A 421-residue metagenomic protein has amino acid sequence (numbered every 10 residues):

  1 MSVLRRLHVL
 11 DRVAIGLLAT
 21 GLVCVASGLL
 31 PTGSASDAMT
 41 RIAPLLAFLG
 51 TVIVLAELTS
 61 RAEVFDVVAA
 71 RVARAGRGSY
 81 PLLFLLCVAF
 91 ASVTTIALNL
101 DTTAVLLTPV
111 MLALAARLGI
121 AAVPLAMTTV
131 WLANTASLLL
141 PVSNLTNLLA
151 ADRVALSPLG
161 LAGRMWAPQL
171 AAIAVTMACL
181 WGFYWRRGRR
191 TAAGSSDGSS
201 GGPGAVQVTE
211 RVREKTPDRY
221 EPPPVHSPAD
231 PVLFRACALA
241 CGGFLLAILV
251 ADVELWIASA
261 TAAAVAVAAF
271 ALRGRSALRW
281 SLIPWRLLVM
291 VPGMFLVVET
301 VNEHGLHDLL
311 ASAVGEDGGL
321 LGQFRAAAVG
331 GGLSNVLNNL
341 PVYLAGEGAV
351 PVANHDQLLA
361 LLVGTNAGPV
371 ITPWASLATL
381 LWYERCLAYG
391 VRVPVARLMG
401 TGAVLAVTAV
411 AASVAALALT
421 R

Functional and structural regions predicted by a protein language model:
S2, A174-G274: Long, contiguous bundles of hydrophobic transmembrane helices that form the permeation core of multi-pass
S2-L30, R41-V54, F234-G243, D252-F270 (+1 more regions): Hydrophobic mid-bilayer segments of alpha-helices in multi-pass membrane transport proteins, especially secondary
V3-R12, G33-L45, P158-P168, P228-D230 (+5 more regions): Interfacial loop-to-helix junctions that mark the boundaries of transmembrane helices in multi-pass membrane
T32, S36-L118, W285-N354: Membrane-embedded alpha-helical segments and adjacent helix-loop junctions characteristic of multi-pass solute
R41-I53, L161-A178, H355-T372: Alpha-helical transmembrane segments
G78-L86, R117-T129, L156-A167, A353-N366 (+1 more regions): Membrane-interface alpha-helices at helix entry/exit sites of multi-pass transporters
T95-V105, A122-L156, M177-W181, S334-L344 (+1 more regions): Alpha-helical transmembrane segments and, especially, the helix-loop junctions at the ends of these helices
I120, L159-P223, V370-I371, L377-R421: Juxtamembrane and boundary regions of transmembrane helices in multi-pass small-molecule transporters and channels
